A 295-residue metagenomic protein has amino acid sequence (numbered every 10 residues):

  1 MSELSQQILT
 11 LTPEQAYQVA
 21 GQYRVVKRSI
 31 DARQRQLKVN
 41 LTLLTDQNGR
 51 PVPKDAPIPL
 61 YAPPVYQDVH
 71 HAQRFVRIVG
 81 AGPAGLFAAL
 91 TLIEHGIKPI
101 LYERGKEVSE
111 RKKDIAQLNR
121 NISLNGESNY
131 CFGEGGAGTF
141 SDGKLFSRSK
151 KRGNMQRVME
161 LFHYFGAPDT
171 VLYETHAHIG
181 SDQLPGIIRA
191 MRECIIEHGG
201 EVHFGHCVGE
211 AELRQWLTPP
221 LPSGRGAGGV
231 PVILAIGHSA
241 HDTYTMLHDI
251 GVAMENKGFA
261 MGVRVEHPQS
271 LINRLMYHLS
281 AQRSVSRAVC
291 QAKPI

Functional and structural regions predicted by a protein language model:
M1-F140, K144-L217, G229-I295: Residues forming the flavin
T218-P222: Intrinsically disordered, low-complexity segments enriched in serine/proline and basic residues
G224-G226: Glycine-biased, low-complexity coil/linker segments
